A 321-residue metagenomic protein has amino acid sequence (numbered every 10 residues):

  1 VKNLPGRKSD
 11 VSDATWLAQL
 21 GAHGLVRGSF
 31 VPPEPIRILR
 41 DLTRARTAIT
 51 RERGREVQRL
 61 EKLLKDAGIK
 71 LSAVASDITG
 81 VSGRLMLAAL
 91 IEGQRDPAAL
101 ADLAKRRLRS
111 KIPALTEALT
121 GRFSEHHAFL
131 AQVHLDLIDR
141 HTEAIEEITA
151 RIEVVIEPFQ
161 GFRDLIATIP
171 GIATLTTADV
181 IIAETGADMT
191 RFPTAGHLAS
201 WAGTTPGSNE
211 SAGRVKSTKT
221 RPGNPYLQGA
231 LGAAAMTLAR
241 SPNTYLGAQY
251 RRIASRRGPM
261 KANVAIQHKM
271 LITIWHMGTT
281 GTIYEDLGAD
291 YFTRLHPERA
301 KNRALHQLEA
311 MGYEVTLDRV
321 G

Functional and structural regions predicted by a protein language model:
V1-G321: A detector of single, family-specific signature residues that are central to catalytic or substrate-handling motifs
